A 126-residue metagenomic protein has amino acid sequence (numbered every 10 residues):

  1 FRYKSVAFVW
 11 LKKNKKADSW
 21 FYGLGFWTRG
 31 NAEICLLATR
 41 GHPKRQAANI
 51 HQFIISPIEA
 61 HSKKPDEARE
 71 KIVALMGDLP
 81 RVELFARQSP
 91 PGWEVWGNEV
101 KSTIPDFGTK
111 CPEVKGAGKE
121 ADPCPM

Functional and structural regions predicted by a protein language model:
F1-K115, C124-M126: Class I S-adenosyl-L-methionine
A121: Residues immediately within or flanking Cys/His clusters that coordinate Zn2+ in small zinc-binding modules
